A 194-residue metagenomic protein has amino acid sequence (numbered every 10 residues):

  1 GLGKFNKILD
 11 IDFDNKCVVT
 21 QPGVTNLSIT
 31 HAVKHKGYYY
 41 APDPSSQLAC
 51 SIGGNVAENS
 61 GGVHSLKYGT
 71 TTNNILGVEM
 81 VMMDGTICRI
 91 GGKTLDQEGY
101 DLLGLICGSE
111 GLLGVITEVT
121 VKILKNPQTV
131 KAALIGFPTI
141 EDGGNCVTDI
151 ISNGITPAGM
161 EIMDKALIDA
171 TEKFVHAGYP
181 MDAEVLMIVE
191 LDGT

Functional and structural regions predicted by a protein language model:
G3, P157-T194: Terminal amphipathic helices with adjacent charged low-complexity linkers/tails
N6-E161: FAD-binding subdomain of flavoenzyme oxidoreductases
